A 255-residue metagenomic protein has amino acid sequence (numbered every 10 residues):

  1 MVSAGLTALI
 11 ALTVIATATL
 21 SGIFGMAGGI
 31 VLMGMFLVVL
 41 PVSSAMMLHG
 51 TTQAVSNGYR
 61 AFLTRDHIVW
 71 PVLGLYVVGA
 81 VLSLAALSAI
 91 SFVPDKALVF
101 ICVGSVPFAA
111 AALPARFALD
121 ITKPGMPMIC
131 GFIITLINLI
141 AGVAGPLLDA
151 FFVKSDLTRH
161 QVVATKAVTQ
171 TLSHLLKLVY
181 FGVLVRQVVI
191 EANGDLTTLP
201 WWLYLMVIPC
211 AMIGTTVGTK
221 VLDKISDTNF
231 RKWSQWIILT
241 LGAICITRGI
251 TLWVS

Functional and structural regions predicted by a protein language model:
T7-G74, G131, L136, G145-I208 (+1 more regions): Small-residue-rich hydrophobic segments that form or flank transmembrane alpha-helices in multi-pass membrane proteins
G25, P41, D95, T158 (+2 more regions): A helix-boundary/kink motif common to multi-pass secondary transporters, especially Major Facilitator Superfamily
G34-S43, V77-A86, A109-A110, M128-V143 (+3 more regions): Small-residue-rich segments of transmembrane alpha-helices in multi-pass membrane proteins, especially helix faces
N57-R65, S88, F92, K96 (+3 more regions): Transmembrane helix exit motif
V69-G79, L98-V103, T122-F132, A164-A167 (+1 more regions): Cytoplasmic-side transmembrane-helix entry/capping segments in multi-pass membrane proteins
L82-A86, I90, L148, I213 (+3 more regions): Hydrophobic side-chain positions within alpha-helical transmembrane segments of multi-pass secondary transporters
S88-K96, V183-W201, K224, I250-S255: Membrane-interface helix termini and inter-helical loops of multi-pass transporters
T216-T240: Interfacial loop-to-transmembrane junctions
